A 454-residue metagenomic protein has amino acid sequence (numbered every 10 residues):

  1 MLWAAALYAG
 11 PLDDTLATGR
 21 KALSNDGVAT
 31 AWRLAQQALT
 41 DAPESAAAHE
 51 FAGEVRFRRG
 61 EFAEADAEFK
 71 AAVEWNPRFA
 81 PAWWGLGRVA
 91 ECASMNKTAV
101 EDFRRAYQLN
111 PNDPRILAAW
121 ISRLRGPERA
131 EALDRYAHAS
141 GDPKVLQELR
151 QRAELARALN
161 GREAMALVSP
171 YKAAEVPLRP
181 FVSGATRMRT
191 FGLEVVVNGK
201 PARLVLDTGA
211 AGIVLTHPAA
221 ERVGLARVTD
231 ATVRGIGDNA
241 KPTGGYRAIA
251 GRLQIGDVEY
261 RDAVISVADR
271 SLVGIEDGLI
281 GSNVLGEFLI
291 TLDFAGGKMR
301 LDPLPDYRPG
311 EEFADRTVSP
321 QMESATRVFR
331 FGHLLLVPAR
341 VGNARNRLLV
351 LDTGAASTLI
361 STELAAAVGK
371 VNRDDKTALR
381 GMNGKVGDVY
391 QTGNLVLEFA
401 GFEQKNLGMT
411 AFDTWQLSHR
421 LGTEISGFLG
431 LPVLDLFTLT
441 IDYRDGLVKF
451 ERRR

Functional and structural regions predicted by a protein language model:
A4-A9: Boundary at the C-terminal end of the N-terminal hydrophobic targeting segment
D13-S24, A29-Q37, A47-F51, V55-R454: Pepsin/retropepsin-fold aspartyl endopeptidases
P43: Acidic/polar, glycine-enriched structural segments that form the non-catalytic walls/loops of the carbohydrate-binding
